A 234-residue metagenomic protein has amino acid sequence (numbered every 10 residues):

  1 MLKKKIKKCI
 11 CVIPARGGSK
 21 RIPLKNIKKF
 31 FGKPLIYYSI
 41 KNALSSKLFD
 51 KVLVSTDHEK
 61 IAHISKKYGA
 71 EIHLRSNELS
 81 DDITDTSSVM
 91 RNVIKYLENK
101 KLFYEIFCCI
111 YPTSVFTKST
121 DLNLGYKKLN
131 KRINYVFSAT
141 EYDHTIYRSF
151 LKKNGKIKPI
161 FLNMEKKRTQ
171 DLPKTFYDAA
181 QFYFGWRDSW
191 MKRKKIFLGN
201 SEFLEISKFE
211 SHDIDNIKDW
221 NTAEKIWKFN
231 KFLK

Functional and structural regions predicted by a protein language model:
L2-K4, S88, T175-K234: Conserved alpha/beta core of the MobA/IspD/sugar-nucleotide pyrophosphorylase nucleotidyltransferase superfamily
K8-S55: N-terminal glycine-rich phosphate-binding loop and ensuing alpha1 helix
C9-I10, D50, E105, N134-V136: Conserved acidic residues
L48, Y68-G69, K153: Short, structured coil segments at secondary-structure junctions
L53, E59-I106, F116-T120, L124: Short phosphate-binding loop-to-helix
V115-N200, E205-I206: Conserved core of the sugar-phosphate nucleotidyltransferase
